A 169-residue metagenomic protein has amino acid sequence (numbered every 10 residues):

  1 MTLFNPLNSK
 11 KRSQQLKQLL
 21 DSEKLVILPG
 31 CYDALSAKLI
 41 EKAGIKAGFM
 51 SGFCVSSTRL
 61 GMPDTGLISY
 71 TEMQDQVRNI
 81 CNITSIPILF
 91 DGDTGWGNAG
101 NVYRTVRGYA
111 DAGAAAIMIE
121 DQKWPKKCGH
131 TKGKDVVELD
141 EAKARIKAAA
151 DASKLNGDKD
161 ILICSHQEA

Functional and structural regions predicted by a protein language model:
N8-Q14, S22, M62-F90, D111-A112 (+1 more regions): Alpha-helix-loop-beta-strand connector modules within alpha/beta enzyme cores
Q18-D75: Conserved N-terminal beta1-alpha1 strand-loop-helix module at the mouth
I27-D33, G48-M50, I88-G92, I117-I119 (+1 more regions): Hydrophobic faces of well-ordered beta-strands that scaffold small-molecule active sites in alpha/beta enzyme cores
S36-K42, W96-A110: Catalytic cores of alpha/beta
G48-E72, G92-A99, M118-D140: Glycine-rich, proline-tolerant flexible connector loops at the mouths of alpha/beta enzymes
T84, I88, G92, W96 (+3 more regions): Generic hydrophobic/packing signal
